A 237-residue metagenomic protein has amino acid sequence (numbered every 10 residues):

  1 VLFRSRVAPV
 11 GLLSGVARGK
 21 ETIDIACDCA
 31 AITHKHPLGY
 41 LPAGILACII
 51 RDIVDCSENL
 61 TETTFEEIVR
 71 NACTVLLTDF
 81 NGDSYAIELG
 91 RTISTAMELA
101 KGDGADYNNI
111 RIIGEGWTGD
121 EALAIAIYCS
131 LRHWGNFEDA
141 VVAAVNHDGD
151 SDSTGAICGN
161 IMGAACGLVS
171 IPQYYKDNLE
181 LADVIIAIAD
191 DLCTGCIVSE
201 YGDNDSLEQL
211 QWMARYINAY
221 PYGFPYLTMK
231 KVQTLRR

Functional and structural regions predicted by a protein language model:
L12-S14, I23-H34, Y40-R51, G119-L207: Catalytic phosphate/nucleotide-handling subdomain of diverse soluble enzymes
K20: Active-site cavity-forming subdomains of large catalytic enzyme subunits
R51-D148: Accessory "access/gating" subregions that flank catalytic or transport cores
I197-R237: C-terminal domain-closing interface element
